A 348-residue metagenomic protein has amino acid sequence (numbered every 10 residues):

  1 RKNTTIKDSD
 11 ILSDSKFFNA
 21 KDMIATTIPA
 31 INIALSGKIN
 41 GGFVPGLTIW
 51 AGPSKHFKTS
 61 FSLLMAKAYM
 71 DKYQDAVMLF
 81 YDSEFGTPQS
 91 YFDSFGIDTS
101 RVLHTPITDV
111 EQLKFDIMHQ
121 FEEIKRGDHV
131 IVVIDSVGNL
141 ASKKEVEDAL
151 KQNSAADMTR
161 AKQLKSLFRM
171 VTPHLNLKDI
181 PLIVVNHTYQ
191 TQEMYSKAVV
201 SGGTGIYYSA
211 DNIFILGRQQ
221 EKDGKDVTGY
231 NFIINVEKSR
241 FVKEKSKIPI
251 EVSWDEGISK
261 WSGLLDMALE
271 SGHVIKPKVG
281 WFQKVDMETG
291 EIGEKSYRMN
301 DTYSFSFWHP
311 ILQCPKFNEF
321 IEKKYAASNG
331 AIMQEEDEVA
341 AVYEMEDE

Functional and structural regions predicted by a protein language model:
R1-R101, M118-E122: The Walker A/P-loop phosphate-binding site
R1-S13, E221-E348: C-terminal regions of RecA-like/P-loop NTPase motor modules
M78, I131, L182: Hydrophobic "anchor" residues on beta-strands that sit immediately upstream of conserved functional sites
T87, L140-A141, T191-Q192: Catalytic P-loop NTPase motifs of RecA-like helicase/translocase cores
F92-D93, K144-E147, M194-S196: Short acidic, glycine/serine/threonine-rich loops at helix termini
F95-V102, D148-D157, V199-G203: A short alpha->loop->secondary-structure connector
I107-D179: Phosphate-binding/switch loop-helix module in NTP-utilizing enzymes
D157-S271: Phosphate-binding/switch region of NTP-binding enzymes
